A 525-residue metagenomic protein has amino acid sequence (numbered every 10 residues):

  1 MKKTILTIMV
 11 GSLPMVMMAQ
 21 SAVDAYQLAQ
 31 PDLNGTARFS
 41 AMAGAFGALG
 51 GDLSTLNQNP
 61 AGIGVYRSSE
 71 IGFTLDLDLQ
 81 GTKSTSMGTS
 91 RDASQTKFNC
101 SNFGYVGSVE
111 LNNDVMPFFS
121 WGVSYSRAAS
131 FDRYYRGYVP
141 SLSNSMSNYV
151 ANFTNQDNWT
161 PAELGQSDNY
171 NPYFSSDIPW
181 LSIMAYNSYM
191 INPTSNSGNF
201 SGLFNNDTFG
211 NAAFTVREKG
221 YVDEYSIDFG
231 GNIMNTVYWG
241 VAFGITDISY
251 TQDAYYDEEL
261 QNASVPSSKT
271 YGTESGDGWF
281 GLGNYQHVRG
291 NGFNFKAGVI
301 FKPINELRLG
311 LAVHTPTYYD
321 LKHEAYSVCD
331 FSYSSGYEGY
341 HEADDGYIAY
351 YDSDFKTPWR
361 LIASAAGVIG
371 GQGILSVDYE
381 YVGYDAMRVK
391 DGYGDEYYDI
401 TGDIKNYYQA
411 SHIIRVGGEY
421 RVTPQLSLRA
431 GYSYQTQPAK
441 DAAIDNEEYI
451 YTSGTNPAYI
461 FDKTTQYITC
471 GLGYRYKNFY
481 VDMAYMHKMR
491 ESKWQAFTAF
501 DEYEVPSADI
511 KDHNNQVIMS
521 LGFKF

Functional and structural regions predicted by a protein language model:
T4-L13: Sec-dependent N-terminal signal peptides
I8, A22-Q30, G88-A93: Generic N-terminal amphipathic/basic segments
M15-A19: Sec/Tat signal peptide C-region and signal peptidase I cleavage site
Q20-N34, F39, S108-F525: Outer-membrane beta-barrel porins/channels
A37, L49-Q58, G64-L142, D223: Outer-membrane beta-barrel translocator/receptor signature
